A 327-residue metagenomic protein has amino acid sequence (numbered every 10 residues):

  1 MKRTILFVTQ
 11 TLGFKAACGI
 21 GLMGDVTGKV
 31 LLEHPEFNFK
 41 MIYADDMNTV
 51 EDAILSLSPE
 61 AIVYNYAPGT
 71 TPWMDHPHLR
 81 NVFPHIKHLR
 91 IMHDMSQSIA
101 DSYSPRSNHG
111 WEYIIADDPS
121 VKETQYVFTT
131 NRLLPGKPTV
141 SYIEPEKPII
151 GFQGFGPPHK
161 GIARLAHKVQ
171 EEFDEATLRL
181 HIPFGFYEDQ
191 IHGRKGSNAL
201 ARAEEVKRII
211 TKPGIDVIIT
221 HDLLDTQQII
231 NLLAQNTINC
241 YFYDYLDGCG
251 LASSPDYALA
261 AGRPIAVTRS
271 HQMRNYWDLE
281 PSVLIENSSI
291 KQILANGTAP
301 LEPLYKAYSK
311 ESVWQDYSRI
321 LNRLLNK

Functional and structural regions predicted by a protein language model:
M1-M74, T268, Q272, S282: N-terminal pre-catalytic "stem/leader" segment of glycosyltransferase-like enzymes
I42-K122: Extended catalytic core of nucleotide-activated donor transferases of GT-like folds
D94, P119-S141, F184-Y187: Short beta-strand->alpha-helix junction loop in the catalytic core of nucleotide-activated group-transfer enzymes
V140-K160, L165-F173, L178-P183: Conserved donor-binding/catalytic core segment of Leloir-type glycosyltransferases
R194-Q227: Nucleotide-activated donor-binding/catalytic signature segment of Leloir-type glycosyltransferases, i.e., the conserved
Q227, C240-D256, S270, R274-N275: Nucleotide-sugar-dependent
N239, A260-V267: Short hydrophobic beta-strand element within catalytic cores of glycosyltransferases and related nucleotide-activated
S288-K327: A charged, aromatic-enriched C-terminal amphipathic alpha-helix characteristic of glycosyltransferases across folds
